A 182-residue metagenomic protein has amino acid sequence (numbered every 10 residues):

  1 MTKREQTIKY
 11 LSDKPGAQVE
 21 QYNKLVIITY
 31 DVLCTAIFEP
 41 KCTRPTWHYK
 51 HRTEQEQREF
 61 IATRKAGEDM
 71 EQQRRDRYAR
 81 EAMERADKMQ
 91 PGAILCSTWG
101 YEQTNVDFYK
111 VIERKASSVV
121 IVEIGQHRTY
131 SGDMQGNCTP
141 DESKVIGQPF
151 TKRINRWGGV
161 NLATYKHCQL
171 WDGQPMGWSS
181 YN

Functional and structural regions predicted by a protein language model:
M1-D107, S118, V122-N182: Mixed-charge, low-complexity intrinsically disordered regions
